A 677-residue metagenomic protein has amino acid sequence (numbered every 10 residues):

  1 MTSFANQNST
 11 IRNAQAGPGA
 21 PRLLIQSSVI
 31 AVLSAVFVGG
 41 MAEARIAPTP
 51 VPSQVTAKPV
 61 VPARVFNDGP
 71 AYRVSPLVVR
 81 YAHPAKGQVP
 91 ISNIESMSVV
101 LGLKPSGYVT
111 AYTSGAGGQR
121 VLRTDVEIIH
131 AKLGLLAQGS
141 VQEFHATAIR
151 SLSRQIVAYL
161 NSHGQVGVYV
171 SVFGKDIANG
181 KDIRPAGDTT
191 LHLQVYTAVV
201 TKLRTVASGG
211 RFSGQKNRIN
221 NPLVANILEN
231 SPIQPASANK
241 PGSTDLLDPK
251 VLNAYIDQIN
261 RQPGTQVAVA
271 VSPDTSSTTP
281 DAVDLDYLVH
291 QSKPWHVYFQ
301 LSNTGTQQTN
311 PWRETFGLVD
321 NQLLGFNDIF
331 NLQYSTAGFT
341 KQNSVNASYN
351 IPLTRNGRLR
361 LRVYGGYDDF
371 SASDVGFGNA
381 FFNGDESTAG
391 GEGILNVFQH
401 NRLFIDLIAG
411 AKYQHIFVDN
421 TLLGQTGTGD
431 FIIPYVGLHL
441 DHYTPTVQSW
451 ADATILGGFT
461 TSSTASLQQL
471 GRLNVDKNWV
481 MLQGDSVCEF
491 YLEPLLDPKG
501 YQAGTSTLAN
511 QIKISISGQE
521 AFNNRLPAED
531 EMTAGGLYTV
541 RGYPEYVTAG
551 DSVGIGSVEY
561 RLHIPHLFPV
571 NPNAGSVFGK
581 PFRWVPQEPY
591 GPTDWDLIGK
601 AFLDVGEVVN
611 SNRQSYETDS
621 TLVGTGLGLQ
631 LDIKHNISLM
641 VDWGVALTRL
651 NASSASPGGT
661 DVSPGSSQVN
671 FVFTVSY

Functional and structural regions predicted by a protein language model:
E43-G305, G317, S335-S344, G500-L508 (+1 more regions): Periplasmic polypeptide-binding modules associated with outer-membrane biogenesis and secretion
V267, W295-V297, L324-F330, R355-R362 (+6 more regions): Repeated loop/turn-to-beta-strand initiation elements of outer-membrane beta-barrel proteins
V271, W295-G305, F316, N327-G338 (+6 more regions): Transmembrane beta-strand segments that form the barrel wall of outer-membrane beta-barrel proteins
D281, N310-E314, K341-V345, D385-A389 (+7 more regions): Residues that define the transmembrane beta-barrel architecture of outer-membrane proteins
V297-F299, D328-L332, L359-V363, I405-A409 (+10 more regions): Transmembrane beta-strands of outer-membrane beta-barrel proteins
L301-G305, Q322, Y334-G338, G365-S371 (+11 more regions): Transmembrane beta-strands of outer-membrane beta-barrel pores
L318, L631, N636, S663-Y677: Outer-membrane beta-barrel "beta-signal"
D419-D594, V605, V609-S611: C-terminal outer-membrane beta-barrel translocator/porin domains of Gram-negative envelope proteins and their
